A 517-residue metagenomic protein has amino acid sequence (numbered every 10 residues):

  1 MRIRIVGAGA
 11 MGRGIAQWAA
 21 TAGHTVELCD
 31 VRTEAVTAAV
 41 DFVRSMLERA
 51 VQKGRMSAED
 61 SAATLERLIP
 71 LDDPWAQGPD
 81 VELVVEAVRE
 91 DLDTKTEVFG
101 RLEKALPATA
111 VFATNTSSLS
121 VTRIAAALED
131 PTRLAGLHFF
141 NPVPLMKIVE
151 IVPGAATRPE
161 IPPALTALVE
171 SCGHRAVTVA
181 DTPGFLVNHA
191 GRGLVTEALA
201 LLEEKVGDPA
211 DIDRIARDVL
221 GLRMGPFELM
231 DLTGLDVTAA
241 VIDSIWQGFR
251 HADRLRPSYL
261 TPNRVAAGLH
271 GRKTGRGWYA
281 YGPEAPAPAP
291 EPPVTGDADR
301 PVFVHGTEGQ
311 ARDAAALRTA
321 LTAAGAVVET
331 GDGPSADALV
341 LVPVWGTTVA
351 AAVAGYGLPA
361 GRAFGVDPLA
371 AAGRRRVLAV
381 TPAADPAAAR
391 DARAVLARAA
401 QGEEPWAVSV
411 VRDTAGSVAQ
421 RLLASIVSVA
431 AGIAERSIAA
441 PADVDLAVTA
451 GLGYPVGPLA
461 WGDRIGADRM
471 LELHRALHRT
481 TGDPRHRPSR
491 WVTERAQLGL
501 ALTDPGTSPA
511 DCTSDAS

Functional and structural regions predicted by a protein language model:
A8-G9: Glycine-rich Rossmann-fold phosphate-binding loop(s) that bind the pyrophosphate of adenine dinucleotide cofactors
G12-R13: N-terminal Rossmann-fold NAD(P) dinucleotide-binding loop
A19: Aromatic pocket-lining residues of Rossmann-like dinucleotide-binding sites
A22-H24, H174-V177, D181, P209-E435 (+1 more regions): NAD(P)-dependent Rossmann-like dehydrogenase/reductase catalytic/cofactor-binding core
E27: Conserved beta-strand positions in the Rossmann-like core of class I SAM-dependent methyltransferases
V31-A35, E48-V111, L119, T322 (+2 more regions): Rossmann-like NAD(P)-binding element
T64-L83, A164-G173, V179-D181, L396-P405: Amphipathic alpha-helical segments at domain termini/boundaries
E97-M146, P153-T166, A338-D391: Rossmann-fold NAD(P)-binding glycine/threonine-rich loop
